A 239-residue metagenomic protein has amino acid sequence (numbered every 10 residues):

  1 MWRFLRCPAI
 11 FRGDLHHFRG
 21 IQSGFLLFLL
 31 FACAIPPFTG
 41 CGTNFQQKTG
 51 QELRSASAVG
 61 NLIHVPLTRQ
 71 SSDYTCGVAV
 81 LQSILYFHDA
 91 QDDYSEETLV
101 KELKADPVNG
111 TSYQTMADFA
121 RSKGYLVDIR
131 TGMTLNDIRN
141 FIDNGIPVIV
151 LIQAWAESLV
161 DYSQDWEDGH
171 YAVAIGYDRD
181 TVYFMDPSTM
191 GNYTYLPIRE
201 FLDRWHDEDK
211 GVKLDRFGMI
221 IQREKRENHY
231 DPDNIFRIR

Functional and structural regions predicted by a protein language model:
F4-L26: Bacterial N-terminal signal peptides that target proteins for export
G24-P37: Bacterial N-terminal signal peptides
P37-G110, A154, Y162, D178 (+1 more regions): Active-site-adjacent structural segments surrounding the nucleophilic cysteine of cysteine proteases and isopeptidases
G42-G50, W166, I175-R239: Noncatalytic regulatory segments and standalone regulatory/sensor domains
G77-L85, E96-V100, Y113-A117, L135 (+4 more regions): Extracytoplasmic/secreted envelope proteins and their assembly/folding machinery, especially bacterial periplasmic
S83-Q91, E102-D106, F119-L126, N140-G145 (+1 more regions): Structured segments of extracytoplasmic/periplasmic soluble domains in secreted or envelope-associated proteins
T131-P187, Y193-T194: Active-site-adjacent substructure of cysteine-protease-like catalytic cores
